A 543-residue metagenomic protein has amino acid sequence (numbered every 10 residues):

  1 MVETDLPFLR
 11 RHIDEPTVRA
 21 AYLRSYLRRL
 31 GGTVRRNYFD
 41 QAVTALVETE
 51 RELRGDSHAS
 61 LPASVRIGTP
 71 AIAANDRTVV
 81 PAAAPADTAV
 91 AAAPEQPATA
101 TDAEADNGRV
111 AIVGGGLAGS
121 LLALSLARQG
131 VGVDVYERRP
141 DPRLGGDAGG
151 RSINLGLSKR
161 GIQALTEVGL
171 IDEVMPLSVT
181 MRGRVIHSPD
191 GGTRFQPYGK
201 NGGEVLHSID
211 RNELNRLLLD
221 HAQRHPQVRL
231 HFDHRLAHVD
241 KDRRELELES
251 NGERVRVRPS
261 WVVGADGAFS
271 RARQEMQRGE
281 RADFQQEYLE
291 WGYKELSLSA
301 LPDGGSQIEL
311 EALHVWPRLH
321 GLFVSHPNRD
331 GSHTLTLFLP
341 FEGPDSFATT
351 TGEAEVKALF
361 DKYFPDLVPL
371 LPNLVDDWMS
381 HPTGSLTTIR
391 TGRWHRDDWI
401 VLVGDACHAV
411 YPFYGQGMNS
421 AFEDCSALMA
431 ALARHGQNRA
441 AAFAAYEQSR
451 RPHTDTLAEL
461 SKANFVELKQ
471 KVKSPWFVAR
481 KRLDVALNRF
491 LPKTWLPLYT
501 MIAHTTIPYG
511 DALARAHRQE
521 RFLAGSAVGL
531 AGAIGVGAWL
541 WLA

Functional and structural regions predicted by a protein language model:
I13, T17, R28-F39: Charged, low-complexity interaction regions
A93-E104, A430-A543: C-terminal helical "tail/cap" subdomain of flavin- and related membrane-associated enzymes
D102-G116: Beta1/beta-strand and adjacent pyrophosphate-binding region of the FAD-binding site in flavoprotein oxidoreductases
G115-R128, G264, L296, P382-A463 (+1 more regions): Conserved mid-domain beta->alpha element of the FAD-binding
A118, D141, F269: Conserved Rossmann-like nucleotide-cofactor binding loop
A127-G149: Glycine-rich FAD pyrophosphate-binding loop
G146-H221: Active-site-adjacent segment of FAD-dependent monooxygenases/related oxidoreductases
D220, H225, H234-H238, R243-L386 (+1 more regions): Conserved FAD-binding catalytic core of PHBH/FMO-like flavoproteins
